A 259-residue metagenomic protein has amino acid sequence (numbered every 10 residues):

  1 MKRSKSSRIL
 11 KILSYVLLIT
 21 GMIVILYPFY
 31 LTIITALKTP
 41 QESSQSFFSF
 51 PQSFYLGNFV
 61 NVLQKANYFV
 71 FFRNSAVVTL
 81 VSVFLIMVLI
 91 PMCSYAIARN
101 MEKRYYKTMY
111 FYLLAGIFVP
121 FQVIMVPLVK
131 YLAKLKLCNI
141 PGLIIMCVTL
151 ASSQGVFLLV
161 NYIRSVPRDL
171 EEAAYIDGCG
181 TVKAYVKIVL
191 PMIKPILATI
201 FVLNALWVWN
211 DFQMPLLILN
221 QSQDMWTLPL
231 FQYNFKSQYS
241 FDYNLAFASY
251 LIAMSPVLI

Functional and structural regions predicted by a protein language model:
K2-I259: A structural signal for multi-pass alpha-helical bundles of membrane permease subunits that mediate small-molecule
